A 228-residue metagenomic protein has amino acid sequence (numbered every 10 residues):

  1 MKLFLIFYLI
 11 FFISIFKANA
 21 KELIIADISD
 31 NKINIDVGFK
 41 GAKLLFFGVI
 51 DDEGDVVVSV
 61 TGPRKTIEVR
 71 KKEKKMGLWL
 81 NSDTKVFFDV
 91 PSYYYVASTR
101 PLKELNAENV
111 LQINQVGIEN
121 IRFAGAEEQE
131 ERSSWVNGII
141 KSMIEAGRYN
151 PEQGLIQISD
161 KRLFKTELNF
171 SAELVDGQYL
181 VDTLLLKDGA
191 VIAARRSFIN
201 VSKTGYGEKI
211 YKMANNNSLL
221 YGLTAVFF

Functional and structural regions predicted by a protein language model:
M1-L5: Positively charged n-region of N-terminal signal peptides that target proteins for export
I6-S14: Bacterial N-terminal signal peptides
K21-F39: N-terminal edge beta-strand
A42-F46: Structural beta-strand segments of beta-rich domains
K65-I67, E104, L186-I192: Short acidic/polar inter-strand loop motif in beta-rich domains
K74-F170: Membrane-proximal low-complexity regions enriched in glycine and acidic/polar residues
N169, I192-L223: Short, aromatic-rich amphipathic segments at membrane interfaces that lie adjacent to a transmembrane helix or signal
E173-K203: Extended, hydrophilic extramembrane loops/domains of integral membrane proteins
